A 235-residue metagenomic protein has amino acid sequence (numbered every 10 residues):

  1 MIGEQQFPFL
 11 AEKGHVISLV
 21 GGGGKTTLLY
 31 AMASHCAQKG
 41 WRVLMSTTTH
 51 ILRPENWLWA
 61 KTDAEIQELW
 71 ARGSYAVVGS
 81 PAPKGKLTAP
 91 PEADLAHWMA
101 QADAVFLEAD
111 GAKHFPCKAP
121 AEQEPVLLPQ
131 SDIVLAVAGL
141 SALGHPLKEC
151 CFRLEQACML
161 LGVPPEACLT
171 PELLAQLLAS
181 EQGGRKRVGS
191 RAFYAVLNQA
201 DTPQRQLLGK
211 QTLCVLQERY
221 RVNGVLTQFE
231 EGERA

Functional and structural regions predicted by a protein language model:
I2-K39: Walker A (P-loop) phosphate-binding motif
L19, V43-T47, V77-G79, V105-A109 (+3 more regions): General beta-strand structural signal in soluble alpha/beta enzymes
A33-G85: N-terminal phosphate/diphosphate-binding loop that engages ATP/GTP or pyrophosphate donors across diverse enzyme folds
D63-Q67, E149-A167: Acidic, Ser/Thr-rich peripheral helices and adjacent loops at domain boundaries
A82-A119, E124: Phosphate-binding/switch loop-helix module in NTP-utilizing enzymes
A109, G139-L140, M159-L169, L177-S180 (+2 more regions): G-domain G4 guanine-recognition motif of GTPases
A121-L143: Inter-motif core of Ras-like GTPase G domains
G209, L213-A235: Canonical P-loop GTPase G-domain recognition
